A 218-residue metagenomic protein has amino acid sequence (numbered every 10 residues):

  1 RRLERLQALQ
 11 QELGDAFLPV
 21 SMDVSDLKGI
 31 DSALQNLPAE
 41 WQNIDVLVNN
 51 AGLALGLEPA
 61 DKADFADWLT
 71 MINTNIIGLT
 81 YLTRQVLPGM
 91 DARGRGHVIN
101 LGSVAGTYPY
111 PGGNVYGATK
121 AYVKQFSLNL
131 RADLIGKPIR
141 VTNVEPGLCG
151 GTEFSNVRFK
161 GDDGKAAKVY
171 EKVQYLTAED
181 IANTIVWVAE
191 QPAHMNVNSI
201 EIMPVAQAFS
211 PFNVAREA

Functional and structural regions predicted by a protein language model:
L3-E4, M22-S32, F65: The beta1-alpha1 cofactor-binding region of Rossmann-like NAD(H)/NADP(H)-dependent oxidoreductases
E58-A60, D64-T70: Substrate-binding pocket helix/loop in short-chain dehydrogenase/reductase
T83, T119: Active-site helix of classical SDR
P88, A132-D133: Alpha-helical segment proximal to the catalytic Tyr-Lys
S103: Residue(s) in the substrate-gating loop at a strand-loop-helix junction that position the organic substrate next
Y108-N114: Active-site loop immediately N-terminal to the catalytic Tyr-X3-Lys motif of short-chain dehydrogenase/reductase
N143-V144, D163-P211: C-terminal helical subdomain
